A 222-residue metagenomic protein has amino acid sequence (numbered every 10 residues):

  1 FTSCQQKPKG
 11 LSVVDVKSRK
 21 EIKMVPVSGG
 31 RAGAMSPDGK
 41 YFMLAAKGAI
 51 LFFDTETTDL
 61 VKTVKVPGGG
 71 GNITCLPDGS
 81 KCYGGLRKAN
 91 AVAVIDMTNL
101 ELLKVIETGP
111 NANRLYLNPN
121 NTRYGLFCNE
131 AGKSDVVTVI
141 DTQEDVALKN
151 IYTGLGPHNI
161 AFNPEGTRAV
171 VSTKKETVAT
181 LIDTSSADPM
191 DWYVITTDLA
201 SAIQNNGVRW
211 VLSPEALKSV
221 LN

Functional and structural regions predicted by a protein language model:
F1-N222: Predominantly soluble domains enriched in secretory-pathway, periplasmic, or organellar proteins
